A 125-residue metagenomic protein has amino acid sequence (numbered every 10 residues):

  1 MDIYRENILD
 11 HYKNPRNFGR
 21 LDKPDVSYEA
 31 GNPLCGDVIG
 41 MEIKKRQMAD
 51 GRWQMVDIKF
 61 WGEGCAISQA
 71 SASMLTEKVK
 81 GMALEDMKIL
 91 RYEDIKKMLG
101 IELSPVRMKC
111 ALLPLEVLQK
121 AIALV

Functional and structural regions predicted by a protein language model:
M1-K23, S27-Y28, R46-Q47, Q54-V56 (+1 more regions): C-terminal binding/interaction regions
N32, D37-Q47: Short beta-strand elements
C35, E63-S71: Short, thiol/selenol-centered motifs that function as redox-active sites or metal-ligating centers
Q47-D50, A72: Intrinsic structural disorder/low-complexity segments
I58-W61: Conserved interaction-surface patches within small, structured recognition/assembly domains
S71-G81: Alpha-helical support elements that line or immediately flank enzyme active sites and cofactor-binding pockets
